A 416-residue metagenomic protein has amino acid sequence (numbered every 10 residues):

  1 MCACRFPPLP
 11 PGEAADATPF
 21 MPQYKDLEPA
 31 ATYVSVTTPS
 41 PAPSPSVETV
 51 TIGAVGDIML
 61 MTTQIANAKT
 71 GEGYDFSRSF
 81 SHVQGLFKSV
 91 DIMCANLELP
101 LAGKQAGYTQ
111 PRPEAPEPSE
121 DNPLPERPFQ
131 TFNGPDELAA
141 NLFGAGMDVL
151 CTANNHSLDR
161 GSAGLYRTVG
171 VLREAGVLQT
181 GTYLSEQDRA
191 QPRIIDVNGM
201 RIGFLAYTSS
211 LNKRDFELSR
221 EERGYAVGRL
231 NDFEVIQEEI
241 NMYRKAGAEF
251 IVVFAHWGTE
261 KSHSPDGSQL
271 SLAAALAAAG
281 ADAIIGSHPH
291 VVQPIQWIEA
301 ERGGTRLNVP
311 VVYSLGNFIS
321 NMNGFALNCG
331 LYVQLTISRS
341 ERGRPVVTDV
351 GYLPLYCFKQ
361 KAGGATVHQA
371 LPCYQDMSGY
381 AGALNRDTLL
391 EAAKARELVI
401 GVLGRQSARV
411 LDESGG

Functional and structural regions predicted by a protein language model:
R5-G416: Acidic, metal/ion-coordinating pockets
